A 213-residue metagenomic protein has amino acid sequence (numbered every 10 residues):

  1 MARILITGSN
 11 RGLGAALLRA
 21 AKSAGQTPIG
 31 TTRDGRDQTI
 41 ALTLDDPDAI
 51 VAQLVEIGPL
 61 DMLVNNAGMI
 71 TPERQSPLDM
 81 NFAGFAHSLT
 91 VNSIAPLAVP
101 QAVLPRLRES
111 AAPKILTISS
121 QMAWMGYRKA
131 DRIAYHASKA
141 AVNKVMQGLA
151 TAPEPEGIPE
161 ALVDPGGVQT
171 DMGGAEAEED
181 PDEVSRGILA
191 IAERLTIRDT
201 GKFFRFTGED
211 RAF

Functional and structural regions predicted by a protein language model:
T7, L60-I70, N92, T117 (+1 more regions): Rossmann-fold scaffold of SDR-type NAD(P)-dependent oxidoreductases
T7-R19: N-terminal Rossmann NAD(P)H-binding glycine-rich loop of SDR-like oxidoreductase domains
A24-G35: Conserved glycine-rich Rossmann-like NAD(P)H-binding loop of the short-chain dehydrogenase/reductase
R33-D48: Rossmann-fold cofactor-recognition segment
D46-L54, G173: A conserved hydrophobic alpha-helix of the Rossmann-fold in NAD(P)-dependent oxidoreductases
A49, A95-A102: Conserved mid-core alpha-helix of short-chain dehydrogenase/reductase
M69, S76-L89, I94-L97, R108 (+1 more regions): Catalytic loop of short-chain dehydrogenase/reductase
P155, L162-P165, G174-F213: C-terminal helical subdomain
